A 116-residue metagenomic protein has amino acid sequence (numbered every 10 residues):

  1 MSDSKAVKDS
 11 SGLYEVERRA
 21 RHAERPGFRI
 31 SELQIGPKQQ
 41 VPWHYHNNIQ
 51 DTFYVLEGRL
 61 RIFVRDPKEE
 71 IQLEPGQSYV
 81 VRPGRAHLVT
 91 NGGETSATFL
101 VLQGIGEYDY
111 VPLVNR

Functional and structural regions predicted by a protein language model:
M1-R29, P42-W43, P112-R116: A short, N-terminal "cap"/entry segment at the start of jelly-roll beta-barrel domains of the cupin/DSBH fold
S31-H46: Conserved short histidine dyad/triad with adjacent acidic residue
W43, I62-F63, V81, H87-G93: Short beta-strand His + acidic residue motifs that chelate non-heme Fe in jelly-roll/DSBH and cupin folds
N48, P67, E94-T95: Short strand-connecting beta-turns/loops that link adjacent beta-strands
N48-Q50, Y54-L60: Glycine- and acidic-residue-biased ligand/ion/polar-headgroup-sensing regions
P67-P83: Short acidic-glycine-tyrosine-enriched beta hairpin
T95-Y110: A short hydrophobic beta-strand segment most commonly corresponding to one strand of the jelly-roll/cupin
